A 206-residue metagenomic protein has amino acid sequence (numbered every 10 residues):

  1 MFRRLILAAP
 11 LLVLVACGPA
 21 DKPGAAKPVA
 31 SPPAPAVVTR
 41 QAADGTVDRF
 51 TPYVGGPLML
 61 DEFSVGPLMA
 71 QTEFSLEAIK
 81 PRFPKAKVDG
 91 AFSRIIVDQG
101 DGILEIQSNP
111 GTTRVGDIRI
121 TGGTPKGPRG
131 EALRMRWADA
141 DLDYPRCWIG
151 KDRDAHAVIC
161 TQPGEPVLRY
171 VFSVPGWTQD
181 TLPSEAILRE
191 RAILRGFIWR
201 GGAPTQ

Functional and structural regions predicted by a protein language model:
M1-L7: Bacterial N-terminal signal peptides that target proteins for export
P10-L11, R153: Residue-level signal for mature regions of secreted extracellular proteins and peptides
V13-A16: C-terminal motif of bacterial Sec signal peptides marking the signal peptidase cleavage site
G18-D154, T161-G164, T181-Q206: Short helix/turn-capping signatures at newly exposed starts of structured segments
A157, E165-S173: Internal interaction segment
V171-E185: Surface-exposed, gly/pro-biased binding rims or lids
